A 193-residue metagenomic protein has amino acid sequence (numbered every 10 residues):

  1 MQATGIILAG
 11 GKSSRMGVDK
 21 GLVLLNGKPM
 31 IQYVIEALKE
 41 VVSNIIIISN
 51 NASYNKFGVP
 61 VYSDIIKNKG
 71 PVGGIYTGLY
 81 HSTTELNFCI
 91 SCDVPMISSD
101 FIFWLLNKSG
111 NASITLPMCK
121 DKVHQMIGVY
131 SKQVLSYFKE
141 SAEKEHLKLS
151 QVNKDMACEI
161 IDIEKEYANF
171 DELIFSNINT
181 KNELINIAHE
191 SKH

Functional and structural regions predicted by a protein language model:
Q2-V134, K139-H146, K154-E172, A188-K192: Nucleotide and nucleotide-moiety/phosphate-recognizing core
K148-L149, F175-S176: An accessory alpha-helical subdomain
E183-I185: Catalytic donor/gating beta->alpha subdomain of glycosyltransferases that bind UDP-sugars
